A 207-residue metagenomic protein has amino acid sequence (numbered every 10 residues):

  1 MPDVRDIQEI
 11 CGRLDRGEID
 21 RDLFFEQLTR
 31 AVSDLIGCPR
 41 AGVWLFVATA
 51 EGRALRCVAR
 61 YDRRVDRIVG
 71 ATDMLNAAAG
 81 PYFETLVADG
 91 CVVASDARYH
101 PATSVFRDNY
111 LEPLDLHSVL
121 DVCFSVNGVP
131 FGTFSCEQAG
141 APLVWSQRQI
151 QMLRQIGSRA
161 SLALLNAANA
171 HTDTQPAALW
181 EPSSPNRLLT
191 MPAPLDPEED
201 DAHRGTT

Functional and structural regions predicted by a protein language model:
M1-Q27, D34, R148, N166-G205: Signal-transmission linkers at sensory-effector interfaces
R13-G17, E26-L35, W44-F46, E84-T85 (+2 more regions): Amphipathic alpha-helical regulatory segments at dimerization interfaces that relay allosteric signals between sensory
R30, V43-M74, A78: GAF sensory/regulatory domain recognition with acknowledged cross-activation on helical regulatory dimers
V65-E112, H117: Regulatory sensory and allosteric helical modules in signal-transduction proteins and certain transcription factors
H117-S125: A short, aliphatic-rich beta-strand micro-motif
F124-F134: Short hydrophobic/glycine-rich mini-motifs in sensory/regulatory modules that couple input to downstream signaling
V126, V144-L165: Amphipathic alpha-helical "output/dimerization" segments
T133-L143: Short beta-strand-to-loop transition segments that serve as allosteric relay/switch motifs in sensory/regulatory domains
